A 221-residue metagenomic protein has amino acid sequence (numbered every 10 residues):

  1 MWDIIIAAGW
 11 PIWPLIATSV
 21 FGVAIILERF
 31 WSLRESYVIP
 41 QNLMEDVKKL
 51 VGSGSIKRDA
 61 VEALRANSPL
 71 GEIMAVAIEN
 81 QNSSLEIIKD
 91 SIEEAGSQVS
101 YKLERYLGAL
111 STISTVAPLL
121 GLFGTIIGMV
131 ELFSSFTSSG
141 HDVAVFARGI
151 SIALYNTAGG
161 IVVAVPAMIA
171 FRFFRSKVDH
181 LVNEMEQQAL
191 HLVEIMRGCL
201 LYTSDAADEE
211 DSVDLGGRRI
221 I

Functional and structural regions predicted by a protein language model:
M1-L43: Hydrophobic membrane-targeting segments
W2-A8, E93-S114, A144-Y155: Alpha-helical membrane-interface segments at transmembrane helix boundaries
G9, V23, D59, M74 (+3 more regions): Residue-level signature of catalytic and energy-coupling elements of molecular machines, predominantly ATP/GTP-dependent
R29, T115-P118, L122-M129, T157 (+1 more regions): Hydrophobic positions within alpha-helical transmembrane segments of bacterial inner-membrane proteins
V38-F123, I127-S138, F173-S204: Predominantly long cytosolic amphipathic alpha-helical stalk/bundle segments
G140-V143, A147, C199: Extended amphipathic alpha-helical coiled-coil
A144, R148-F171, R175: Pore-lining and gate-forming transmembrane alpha-helices of multi-pass membrane transport proteins
Y202-I221: Single conserved hydrophobic/aromatic residue that forms the stacking wall/gate of nucleotide- or nucleobase-binding
